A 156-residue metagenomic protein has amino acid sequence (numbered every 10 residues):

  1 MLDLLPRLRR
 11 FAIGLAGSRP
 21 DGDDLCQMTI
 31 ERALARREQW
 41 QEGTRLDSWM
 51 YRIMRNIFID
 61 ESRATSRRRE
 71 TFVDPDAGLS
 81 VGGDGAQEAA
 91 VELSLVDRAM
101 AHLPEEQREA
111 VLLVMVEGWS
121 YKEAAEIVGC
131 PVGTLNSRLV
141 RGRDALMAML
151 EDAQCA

Functional and structural regions predicted by a protein language model:
M1-R10, P20-D23: A short, charge-rich alpha-helical start-of-domain segment used by transcription regulators
P6, E38-R52, V132: Short, aromatic/basic-enriched loop-to-helix "N-cap" motif that marks the start of an alpha-helix at regulatory
R19-R36, W119: Conserved RNAP core-binding helix
M28-L46, A64-S66: Sigma70-family region 2
Q39-Q41, R52-V73, E88-A89, R141 (+1 more regions): Arg/Lys-rich amphipathic alpha helix in sigma70-family domain 2
D60, R68-D97, S120: Internal acidic/polar
A110-V114: A short pre-motif secondary-structure segment
V128-D152: DNA-recognition helix of helix-turn-helix
